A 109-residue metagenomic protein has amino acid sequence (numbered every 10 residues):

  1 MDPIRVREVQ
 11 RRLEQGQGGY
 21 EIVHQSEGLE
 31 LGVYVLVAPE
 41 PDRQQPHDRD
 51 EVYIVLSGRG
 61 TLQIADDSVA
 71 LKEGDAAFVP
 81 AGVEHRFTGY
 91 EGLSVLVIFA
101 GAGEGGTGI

Functional and structural regions predicted by a protein language model:
M1-V33, R43-Q44, G108: A short, N-terminal "cap"/entry segment at the start of jelly-roll beta-barrel domains of the cupin/DSBH fold
E27, Q63-D67: Short strand-coil-strand connectors
E27-G28, A38-R49, G101: Short beta-strand/loop turn elements enriched in aromatics
Y34, Y53, A77: Conserved GNAT-family N-acetyltransferase fold
H47-L62, I98: Short, conserved beta-strand element in jelly-roll/cupin
L56-S57, K72-E73, E91: A cytosolic small-molecule/anion-sensing beta-strand core signal
D66-A81: Short acidic-glycine-tyrosine-enriched beta hairpin
A81-G106: Ligand-binding loop in jelly-roll beta-barrel domains
